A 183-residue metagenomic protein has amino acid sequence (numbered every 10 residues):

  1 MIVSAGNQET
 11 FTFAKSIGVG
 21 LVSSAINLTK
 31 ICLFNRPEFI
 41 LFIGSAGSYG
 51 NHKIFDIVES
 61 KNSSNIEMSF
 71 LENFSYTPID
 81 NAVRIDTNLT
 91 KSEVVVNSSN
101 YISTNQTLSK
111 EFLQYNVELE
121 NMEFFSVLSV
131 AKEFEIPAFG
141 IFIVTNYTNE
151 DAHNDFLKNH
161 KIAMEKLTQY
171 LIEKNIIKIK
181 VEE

Functional and structural regions predicted by a protein language model:
S4: Short, intrinsically disordered, charge-biased short linear motifs at domain edges
N7-E183: Glycine-rich phosphate- or other oxyanion-binding loops that anchor nucleotides, phosphorylated ligands
